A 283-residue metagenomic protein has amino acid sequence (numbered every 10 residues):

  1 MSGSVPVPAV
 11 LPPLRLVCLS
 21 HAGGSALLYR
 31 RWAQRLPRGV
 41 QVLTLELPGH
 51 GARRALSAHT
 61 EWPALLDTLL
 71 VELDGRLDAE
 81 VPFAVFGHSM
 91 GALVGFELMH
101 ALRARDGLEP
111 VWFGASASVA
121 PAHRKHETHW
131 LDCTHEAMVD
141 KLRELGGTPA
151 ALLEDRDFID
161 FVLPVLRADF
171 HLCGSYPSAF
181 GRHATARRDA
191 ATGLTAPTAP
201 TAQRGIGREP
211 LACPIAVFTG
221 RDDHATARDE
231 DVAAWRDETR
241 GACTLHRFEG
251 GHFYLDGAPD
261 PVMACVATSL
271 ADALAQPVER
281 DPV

Functional and structural regions predicted by a protein language model:
M1-R187, G193, P197-V283: Non-catalytic, mobile gating and regulatory segments of ester bond hydrolases
